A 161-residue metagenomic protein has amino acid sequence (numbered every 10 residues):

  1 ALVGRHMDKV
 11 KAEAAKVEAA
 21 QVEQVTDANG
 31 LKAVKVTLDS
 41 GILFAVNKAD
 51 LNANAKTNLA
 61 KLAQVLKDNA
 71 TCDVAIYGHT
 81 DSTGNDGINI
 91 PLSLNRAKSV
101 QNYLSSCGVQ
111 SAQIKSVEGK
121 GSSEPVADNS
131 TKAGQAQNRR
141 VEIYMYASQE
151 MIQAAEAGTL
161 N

Functional and structural regions predicted by a protein language model:
A1-A15: Short, low-complexity, glycine-enriched hydrophobic/amphipathic alpha-helices that associate with lipid bilayers
H6, V10, A55-N58, L62 (+3 more regions): Stable alpha-helical elements in mature extracytoplasmic
V17-A19, N29-A33, T37-D39, N54 (+5 more regions): Extracytoplasmic
E18-V22, A60-K61, V100, D128: N-terminal post-signal-peptidase region of extra-cytosolic proteins
V22, V74, I114-V117: Generic structural signal for residues in well-ordered beta-strands
Q24-D27: Short beta-strand
L43-Y77, S105, I143-M145, E150-N161: Periplasmic peptidoglycan-binding/anchoring modules of Gram-negative envelope and division proteins
H79-A154: Periplasmic OmpA-like peptidoglycan-binding domain that tethers envelope proteins to the cell wall
